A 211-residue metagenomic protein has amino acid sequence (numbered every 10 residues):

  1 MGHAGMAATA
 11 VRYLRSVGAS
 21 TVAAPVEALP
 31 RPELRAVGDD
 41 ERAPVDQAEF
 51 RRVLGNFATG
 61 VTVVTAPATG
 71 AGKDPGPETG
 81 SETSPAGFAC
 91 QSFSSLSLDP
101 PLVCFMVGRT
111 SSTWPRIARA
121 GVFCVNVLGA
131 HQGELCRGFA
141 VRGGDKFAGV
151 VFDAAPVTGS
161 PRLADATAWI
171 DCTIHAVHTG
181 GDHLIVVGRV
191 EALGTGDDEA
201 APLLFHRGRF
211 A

Functional and structural regions predicted by a protein language model:
M1-A211: Basic, polyanion-binding surface patches
